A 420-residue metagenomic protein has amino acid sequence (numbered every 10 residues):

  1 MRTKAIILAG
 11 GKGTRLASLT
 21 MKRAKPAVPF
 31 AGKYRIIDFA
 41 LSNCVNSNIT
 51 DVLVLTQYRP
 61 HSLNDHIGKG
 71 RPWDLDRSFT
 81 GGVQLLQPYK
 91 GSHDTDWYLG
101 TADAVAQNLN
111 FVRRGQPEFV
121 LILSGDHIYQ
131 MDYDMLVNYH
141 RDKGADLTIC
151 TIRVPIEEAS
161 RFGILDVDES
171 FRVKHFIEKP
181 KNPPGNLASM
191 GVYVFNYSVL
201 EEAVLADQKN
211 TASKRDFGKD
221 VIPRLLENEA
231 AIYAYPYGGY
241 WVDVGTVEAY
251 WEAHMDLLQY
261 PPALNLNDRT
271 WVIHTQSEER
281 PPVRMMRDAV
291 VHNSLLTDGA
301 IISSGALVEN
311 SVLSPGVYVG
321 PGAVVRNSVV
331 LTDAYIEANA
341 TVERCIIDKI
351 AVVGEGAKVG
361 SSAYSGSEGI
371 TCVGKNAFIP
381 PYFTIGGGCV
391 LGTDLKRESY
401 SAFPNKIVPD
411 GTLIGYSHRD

Functional and structural regions predicted by a protein language model:
M1-K4, S198, A206-D420: Left-handed beta-helix
M1-L258, S367-T371, K375-N376, V408-D420: Unchanged
